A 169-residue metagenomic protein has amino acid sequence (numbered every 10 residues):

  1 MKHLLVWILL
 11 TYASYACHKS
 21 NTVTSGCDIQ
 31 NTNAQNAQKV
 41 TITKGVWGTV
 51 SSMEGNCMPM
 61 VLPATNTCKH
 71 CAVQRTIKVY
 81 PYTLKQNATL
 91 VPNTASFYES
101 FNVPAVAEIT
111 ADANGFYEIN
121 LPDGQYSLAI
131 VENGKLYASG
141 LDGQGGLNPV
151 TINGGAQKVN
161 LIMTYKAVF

Functional and structural regions predicted by a protein language model:
M1-Y15: Sec-dependent bacterial lipoprotein signal peptides
Y15-T41: Bacterial Sec-dependent N-terminal signal peptides
G26-I29, N133-K166: Structured interaction patches on ligand/partner-binding surfaces of diverse proteins
K44-S52: A short, amphipathic beta-strand motif
C57-S96: Contiguous segments within soluble domain cores/interaction surfaces
N87-N114: Short, acidic Ser/Thr/Gly-rich low-complexity loop/linker segments typical of extracellular and cell-surface proteins
A113-L121: Short, surface-exposed beta-strand/beta-hairpin micro-motifs centered on an aromatic residue
P122-Q125, G155: A glycine-anchored, Pro-Gly-centered beta-turn/N-cap motif
